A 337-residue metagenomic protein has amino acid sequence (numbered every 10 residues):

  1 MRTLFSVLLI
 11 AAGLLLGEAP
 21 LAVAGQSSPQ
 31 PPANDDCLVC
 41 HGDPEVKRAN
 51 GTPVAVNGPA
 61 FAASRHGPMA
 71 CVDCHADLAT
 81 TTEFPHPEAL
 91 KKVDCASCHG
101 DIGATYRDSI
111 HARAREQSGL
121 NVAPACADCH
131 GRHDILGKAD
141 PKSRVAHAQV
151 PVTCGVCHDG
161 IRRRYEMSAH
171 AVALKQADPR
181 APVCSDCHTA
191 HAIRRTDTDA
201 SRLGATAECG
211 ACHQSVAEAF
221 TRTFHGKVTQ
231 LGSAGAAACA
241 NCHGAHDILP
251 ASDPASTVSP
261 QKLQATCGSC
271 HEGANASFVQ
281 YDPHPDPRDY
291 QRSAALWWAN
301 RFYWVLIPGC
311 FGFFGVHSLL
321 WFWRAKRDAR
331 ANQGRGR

Functional and structural regions predicted by a protein language model:
M1-F5: Positively charged n-region of N-terminal signal peptides that target proteins for export
S6-E18: Bacterial N-terminal signal peptides
E18-R337: Short sequence/structural segments immediately N-terminal
